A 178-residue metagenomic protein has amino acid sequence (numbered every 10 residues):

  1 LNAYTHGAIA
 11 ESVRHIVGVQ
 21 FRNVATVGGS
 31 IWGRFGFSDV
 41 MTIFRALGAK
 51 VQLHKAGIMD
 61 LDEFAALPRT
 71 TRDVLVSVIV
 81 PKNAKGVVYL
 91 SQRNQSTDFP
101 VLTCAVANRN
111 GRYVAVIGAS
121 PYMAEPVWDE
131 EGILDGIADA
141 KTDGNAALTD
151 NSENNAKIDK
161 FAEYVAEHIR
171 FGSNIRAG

Functional and structural regions predicted by a protein language model:
L1-A177: C-terminal structural segment of proteins
